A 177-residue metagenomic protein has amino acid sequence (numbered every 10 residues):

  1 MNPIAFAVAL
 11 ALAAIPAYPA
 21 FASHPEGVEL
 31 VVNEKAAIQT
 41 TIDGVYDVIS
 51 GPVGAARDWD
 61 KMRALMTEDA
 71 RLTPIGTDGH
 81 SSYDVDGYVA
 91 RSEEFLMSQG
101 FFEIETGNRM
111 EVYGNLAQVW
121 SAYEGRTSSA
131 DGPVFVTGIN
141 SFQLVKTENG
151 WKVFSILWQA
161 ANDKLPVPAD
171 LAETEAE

Functional and structural regions predicted by a protein language model:
M1-A7: Bacterial N-terminal signal peptides that target proteins for export
A7-A17: Bacterial N-terminal signal peptides
Y18-A64, A172-A176: Short, low-complexity N-terminal intrinsically disordered segments enriched in polar/charged residues
S23, T137-L165: Short beta-strand edge/turn micro-motifs at domain boundaries
V45, M62, A70, V119 (+1 more regions): Hydrophobic pocket/interface hotspot
S50, A70-Y83: A short gly/proline-enriched turn/hairpin at secondary-structure junctions
R71-L72, D84-A130: Surface-exposed, charged secondary-structure patches
N162-E177: Short, low-complexity, Pro/Ser/Thr/Gly-rich segments in the mature regions of secreted, periplasmic
